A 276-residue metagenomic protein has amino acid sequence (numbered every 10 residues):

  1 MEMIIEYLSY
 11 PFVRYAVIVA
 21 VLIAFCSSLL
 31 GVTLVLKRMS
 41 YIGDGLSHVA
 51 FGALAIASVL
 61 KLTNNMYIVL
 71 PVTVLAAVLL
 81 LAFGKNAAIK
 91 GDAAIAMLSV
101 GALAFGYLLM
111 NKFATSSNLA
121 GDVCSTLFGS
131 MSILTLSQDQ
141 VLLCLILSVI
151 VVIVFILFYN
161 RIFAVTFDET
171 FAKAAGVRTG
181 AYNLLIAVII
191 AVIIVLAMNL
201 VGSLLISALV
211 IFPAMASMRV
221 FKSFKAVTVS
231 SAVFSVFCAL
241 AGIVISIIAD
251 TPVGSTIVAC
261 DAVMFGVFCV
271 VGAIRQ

Functional and structural regions predicted by a protein language model:
M1-F25: Membrane-interfacial amphipathic/re-entrant helices at transmembrane-helix boundaries
V17-L22, M66-P71, A93-M97, V141-I146 (+3 more regions): Hydrophobic alpha-helical transmembrane segments
V19-S27, A53, A57, I68-A76 (+16 more regions): Alpha-helical transmembrane segments in multi-pass membrane proteins
V32-S47, F51-S117, S217-V229, S246-A249 (+1 more regions): Short loop segments and helix-boundary regions at transmembrane helix junctions of multi-pass inner-membrane proteins
I95, S99-I156: Transmembrane helix-bundle core of multi-pass membrane transporters and related energy-transducing complexes
L136-P213: Helix-loop-helix "hairpin" substructures at the membrane interface of multi-pass membrane proteins
N199-S255: Transmembrane alpha-helical segments in multi-pass inner-membrane proteins
T251-Q276: Cytosolic-side transmembrane-helix boundaries in multi-pass membrane proteins
